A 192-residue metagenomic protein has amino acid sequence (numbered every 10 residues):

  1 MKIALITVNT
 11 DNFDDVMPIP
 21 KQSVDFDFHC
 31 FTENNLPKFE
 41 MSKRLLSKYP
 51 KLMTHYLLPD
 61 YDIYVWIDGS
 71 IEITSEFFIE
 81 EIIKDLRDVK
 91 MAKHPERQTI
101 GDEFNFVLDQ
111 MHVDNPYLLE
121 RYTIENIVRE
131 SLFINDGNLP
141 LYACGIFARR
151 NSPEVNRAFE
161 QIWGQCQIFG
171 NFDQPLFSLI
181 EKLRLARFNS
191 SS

Functional and structural regions predicted by a protein language model:
M1-Y49, M53, L57-I63, E154 (+2 more regions): N-terminal anchoring/stem segment of glycosyltransferases
K2, F26, V89, A143-G145: Short, surface-exposed beta-edge/turn micro-motifs
I19-K21, H55-L57, I82-D85, D136-L139: A general structural signal for short secondary-structure junctions and capping/turn motifs
C30-K38, R44-M53, T74-D85, V113-I134: Core catalytic alpha/beta fold that binds nucleotide/phospho-ligands
F31-E33, H94-P95, S191: Conserved beta-strand termini and adjacent loop/short-helix elements that scaffold enzyme active sites in alpha/beta
D62-E72: Short beta-strand-to-loop acidic/aromatic patch adjacent to the donor-nucleotide binding site
I73-V113: Conserved donor-nucleotide/metal-binding helix-loop-beta segment in metal-dependent transferases, i.e., the alpha-helix
N115-S192: Catalytic core and acceptor-binding pocket of nucleotide-sugar-dependent glycosyltransferases
